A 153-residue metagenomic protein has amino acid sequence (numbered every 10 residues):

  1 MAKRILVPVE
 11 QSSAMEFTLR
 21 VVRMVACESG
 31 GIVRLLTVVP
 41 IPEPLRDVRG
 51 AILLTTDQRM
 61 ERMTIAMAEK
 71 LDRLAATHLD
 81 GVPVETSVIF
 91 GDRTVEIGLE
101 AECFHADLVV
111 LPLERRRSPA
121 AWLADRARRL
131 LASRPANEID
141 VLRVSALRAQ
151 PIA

Functional and structural regions predicted by a protein language model:
M1, A76-V109, A146-A153: Structural beta-alpha unit
A2-L54: Small/aliphatic-rich secondary-structure junction motif
I5, V22, V33, L71 (+3 more regions): Hydrophobic structural packing positions in well-ordered secondary structure
E10, A75, E114: Short glycine-/small-residue-rich Rossmann-like dinucleotide-binding loops
I32, P83-E85, E138-D140: Conserved beta-strand segments of alpha/beta enzyme cores
L54-E69: A short acidic, glycine-rich active-site loop that binds or catalyzes chemistry on phosphate/adenosine moieties
L99-A153: Gly/Ser-rich helix-loop-strand patches that form or flank binding pockets for ribonucleotide-derived cofactors
